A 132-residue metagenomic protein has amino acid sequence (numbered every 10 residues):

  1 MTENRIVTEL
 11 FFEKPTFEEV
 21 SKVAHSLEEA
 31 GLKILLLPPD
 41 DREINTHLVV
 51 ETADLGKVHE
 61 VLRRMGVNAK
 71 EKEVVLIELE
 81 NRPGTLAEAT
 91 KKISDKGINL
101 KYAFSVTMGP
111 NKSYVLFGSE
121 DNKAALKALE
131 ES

Functional and structural regions predicted by a protein language model:
M1-S132: A conserved regulatory-domain signal marking ACT and ACT-like small-molecule sensing domains and adjacent regulatory
